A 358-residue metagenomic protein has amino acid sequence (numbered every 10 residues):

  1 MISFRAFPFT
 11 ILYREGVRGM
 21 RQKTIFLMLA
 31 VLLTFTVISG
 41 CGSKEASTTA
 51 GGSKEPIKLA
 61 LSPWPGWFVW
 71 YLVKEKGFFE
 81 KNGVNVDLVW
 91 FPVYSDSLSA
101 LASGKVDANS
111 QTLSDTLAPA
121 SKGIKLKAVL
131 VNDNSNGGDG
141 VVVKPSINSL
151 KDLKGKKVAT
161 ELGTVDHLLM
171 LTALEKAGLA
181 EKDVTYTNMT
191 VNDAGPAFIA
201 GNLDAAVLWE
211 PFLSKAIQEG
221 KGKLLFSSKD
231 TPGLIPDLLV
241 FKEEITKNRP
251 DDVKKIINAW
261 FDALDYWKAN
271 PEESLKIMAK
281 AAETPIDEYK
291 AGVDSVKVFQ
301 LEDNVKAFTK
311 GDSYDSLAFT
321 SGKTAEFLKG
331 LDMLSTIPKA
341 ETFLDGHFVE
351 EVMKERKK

Functional and structural regions predicted by a protein language model:
M1-P56, V352-K358: Short, low-complexity disordered leader/linker segments with a strong preference for bacterial N-terminal type II
T49-E181, T185-N188, D204-E210, K223-F226 (+1 more regions): Short, glycine-/small- and polar/acidic-enriched structural segments that line small-molecule recognition paths
W64, P92-S95, S110, T160 (+6 more regions): Soluble non-cytosolic domains of exported or imported proteins
D107, S114-D115, Y186-T187, D193-D287: Pocket-lining segment of extracytoplasmic ligand-binding domains
G155, Q218, D345: Phosphate-coordinating loops and pocket residues in cytosolic domains that bind phosphorylated ligands
K247-S335: Secondary-structure end/capping motifs
S321-K358: Conserved C-terminal helix/tail region of periplasmic/extracytoplasmic solute-binding proteins
